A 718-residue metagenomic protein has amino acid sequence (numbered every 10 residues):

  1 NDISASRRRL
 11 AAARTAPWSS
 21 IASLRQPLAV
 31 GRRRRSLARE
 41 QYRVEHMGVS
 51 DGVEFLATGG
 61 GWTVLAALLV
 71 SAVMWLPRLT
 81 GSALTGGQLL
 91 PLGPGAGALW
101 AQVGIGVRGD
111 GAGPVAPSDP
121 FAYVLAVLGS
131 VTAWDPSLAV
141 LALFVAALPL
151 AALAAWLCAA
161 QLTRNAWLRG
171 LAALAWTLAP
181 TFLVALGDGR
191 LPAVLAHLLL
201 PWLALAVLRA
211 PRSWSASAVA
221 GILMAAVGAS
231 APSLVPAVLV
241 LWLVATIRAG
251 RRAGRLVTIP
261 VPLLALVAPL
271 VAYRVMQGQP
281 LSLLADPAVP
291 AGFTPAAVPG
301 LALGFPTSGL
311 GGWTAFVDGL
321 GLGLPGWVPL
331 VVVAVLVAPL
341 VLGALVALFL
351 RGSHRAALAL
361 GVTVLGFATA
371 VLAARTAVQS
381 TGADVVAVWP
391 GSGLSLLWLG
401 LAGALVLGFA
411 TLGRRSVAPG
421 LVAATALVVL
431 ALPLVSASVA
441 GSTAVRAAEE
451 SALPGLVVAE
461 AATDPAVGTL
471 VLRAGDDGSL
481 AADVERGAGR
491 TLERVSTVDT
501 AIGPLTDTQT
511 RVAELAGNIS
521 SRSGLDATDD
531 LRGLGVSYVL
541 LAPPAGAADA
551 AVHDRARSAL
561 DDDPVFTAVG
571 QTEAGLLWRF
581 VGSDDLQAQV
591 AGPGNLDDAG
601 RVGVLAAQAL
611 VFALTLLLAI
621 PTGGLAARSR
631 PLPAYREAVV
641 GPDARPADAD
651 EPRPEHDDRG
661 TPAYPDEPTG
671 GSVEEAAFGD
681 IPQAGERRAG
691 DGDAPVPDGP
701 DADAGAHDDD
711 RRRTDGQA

Functional and structural regions predicted by a protein language model:
R35-L76, A619-A638, P642-D648: Start-transfer (signal-anchor) and selected internal transmembrane alpha helices of multi-pass inner/ER membrane
L65-P114, R255-S308, G468-A474, G478-G489: Aromatic-rich transmembrane-lumenal/periplasmic boundary elements in polytopic membrane proteins
W75-P201, A206: Active-site lumenal/periplasmic loops and adjacent helix-entry segments of GT-C-fold, multi-pass membrane
T85-L92, G109, F182-V194, L324-V332 (+4 more regions): Membrane-helix boundary/interfacial segments in multi-pass membrane proteins
A101-R108, I259-R351, A452, L576 (+2 more regions): Periplasmic/ER-lumenal interhelical loops and adjacent helix-loop junctions in multi-pass membrane proteins
P149-Q161, W167-G250, R255-V271, A426-P433 (+1 more regions): Membrane-embedded helix bundles of polyisoprenyl
A288, V429-E655, G660, Y664-D666 (+2 more regions): Extracytoplasmic
F409-V435: Signature aromatic-anchored transmembrane alpha helix within multi-pass, membrane-resident enzymes that catalyze glycan
